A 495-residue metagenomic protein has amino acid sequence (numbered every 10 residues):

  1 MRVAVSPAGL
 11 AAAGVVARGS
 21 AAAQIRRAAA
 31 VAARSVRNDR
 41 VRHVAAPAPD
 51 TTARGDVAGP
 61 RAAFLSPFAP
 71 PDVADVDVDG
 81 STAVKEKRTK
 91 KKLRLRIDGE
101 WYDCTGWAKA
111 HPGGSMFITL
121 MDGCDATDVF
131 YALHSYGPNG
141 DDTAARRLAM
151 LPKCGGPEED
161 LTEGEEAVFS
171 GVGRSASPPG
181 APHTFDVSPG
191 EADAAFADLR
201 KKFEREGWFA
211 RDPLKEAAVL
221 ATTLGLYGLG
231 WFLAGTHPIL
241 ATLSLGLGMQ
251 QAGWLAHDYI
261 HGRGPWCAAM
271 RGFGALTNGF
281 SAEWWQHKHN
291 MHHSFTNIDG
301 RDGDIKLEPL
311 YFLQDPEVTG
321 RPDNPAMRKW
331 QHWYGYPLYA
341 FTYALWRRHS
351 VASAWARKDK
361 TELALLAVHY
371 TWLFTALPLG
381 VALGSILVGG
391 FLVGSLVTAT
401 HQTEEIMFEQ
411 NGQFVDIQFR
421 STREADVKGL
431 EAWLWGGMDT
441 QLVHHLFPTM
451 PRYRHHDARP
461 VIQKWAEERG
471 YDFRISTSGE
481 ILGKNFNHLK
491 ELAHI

Functional and structural regions predicted by a protein language model:
M1-I25, A29: N-terminal chloroplast transit peptides
R2, R34-K202: B-type heme-binding environments
V3, S244-R357, F408-H494: Membrane-embedded catalytic scaffold of the fatty acid hydroxylase/desaturase
P179-E191, G235-P238, G248, D258: Long, hydrophobic alpha-helical transmembrane bundles and adjoining juxtamembrane helices/loops of multi-pass integral
E191-F209, F341, L345-H349: Cytosolic juxtamembrane N-terminal segments of multi-pass membrane proteins
K202-R211, V318-N324: Cytosolic juxtamembrane amphipathic/interface segments immediately preceding and feeding into a transmembrane helix
A210-A252, A275-F280, W330-L345, A356-V397: Alpha-helical bilayer-embedded segments of polytopic membrane proteins, i.e., transmembrane/intramembrane helices
V393-Q410: Transmembrane alpha-helix/helix-exit interface in multi-pass inner-membrane proteins
